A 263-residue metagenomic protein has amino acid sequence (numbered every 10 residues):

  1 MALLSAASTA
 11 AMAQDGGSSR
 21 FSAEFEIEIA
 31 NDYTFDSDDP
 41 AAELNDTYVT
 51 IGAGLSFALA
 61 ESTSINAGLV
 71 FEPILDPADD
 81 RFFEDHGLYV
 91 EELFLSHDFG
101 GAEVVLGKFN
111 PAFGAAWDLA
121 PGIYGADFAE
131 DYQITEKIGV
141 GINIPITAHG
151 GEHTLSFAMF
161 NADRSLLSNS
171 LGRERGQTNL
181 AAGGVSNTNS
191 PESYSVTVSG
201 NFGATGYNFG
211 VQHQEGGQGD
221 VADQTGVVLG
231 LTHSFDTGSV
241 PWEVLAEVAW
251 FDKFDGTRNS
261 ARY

Functional and structural regions predicted by a protein language model:
M1-R20, A60, I123, A148-G151: Cleavable N-terminal export/targeting peptides
D15-D36: Transmembrane beta-strand segments of Gram-negative outer membrane beta-barrel proteins
G17-R20, E152-S156, N189-Y263: Detector for outer-membrane/organellar transmembrane beta-barrel domains, recognizing the amphipathic beta-strand
I29-S37, L69-L75, F99-G101, K108-A112 (+6 more regions): Transmembrane beta-strands of outer-membrane beta-barrel pores
F35-D38, G122-A126, G176-G183: Extracytoplasmic loops and strand-loop junctions of Gram-negative outer membrane beta-barrel proteins
P40-T47, R81-L88, F128-I134, G184-S190 (+2 more regions): Replace "Gram-negative outer membrane beta-barrel proteins" with "bacterial and organellar outer membrane beta-barrel
N45-S165: Outer membrane beta-barrel
T50-G52, E91-F94, E103, G139-G141 (+4 more regions): Membrane-embedded beta-strand positions in outer-membrane beta-barrel channels/transporters
